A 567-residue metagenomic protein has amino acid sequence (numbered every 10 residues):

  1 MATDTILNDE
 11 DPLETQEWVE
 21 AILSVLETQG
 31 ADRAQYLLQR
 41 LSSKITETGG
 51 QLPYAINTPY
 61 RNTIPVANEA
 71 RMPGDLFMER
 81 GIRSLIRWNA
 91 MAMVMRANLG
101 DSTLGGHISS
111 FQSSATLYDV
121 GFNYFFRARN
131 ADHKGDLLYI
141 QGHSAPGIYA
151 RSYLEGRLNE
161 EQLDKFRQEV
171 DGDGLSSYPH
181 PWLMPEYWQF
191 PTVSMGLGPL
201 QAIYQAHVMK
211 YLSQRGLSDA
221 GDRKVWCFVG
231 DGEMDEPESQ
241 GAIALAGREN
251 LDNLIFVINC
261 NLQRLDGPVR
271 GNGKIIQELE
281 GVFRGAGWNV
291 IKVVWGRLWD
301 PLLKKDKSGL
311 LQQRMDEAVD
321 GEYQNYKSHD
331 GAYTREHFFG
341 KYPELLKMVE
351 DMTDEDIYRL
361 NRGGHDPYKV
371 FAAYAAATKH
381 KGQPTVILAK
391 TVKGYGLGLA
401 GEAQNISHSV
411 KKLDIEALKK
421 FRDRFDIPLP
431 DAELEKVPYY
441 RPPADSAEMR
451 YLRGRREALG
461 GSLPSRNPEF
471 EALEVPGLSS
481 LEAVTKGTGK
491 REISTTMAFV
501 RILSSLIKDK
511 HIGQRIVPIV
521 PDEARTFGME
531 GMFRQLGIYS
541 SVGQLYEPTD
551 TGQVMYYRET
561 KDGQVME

Functional and structural regions predicted by a protein language model:
A2-E155, F421, E492-D509, G513 (+1 more regions): N-terminal amphipathic, basic-rich helices that act as targeting or association modules
I64, N68-A90, F111, F126-R129 (+2 more regions): Non-catalytic terminal/interface segments that mediate subunit docking, oligomerization, and allosteric communication
E69, G74-I86, A90-G100, H107-E249 (+4 more regions): Cofactor-binding active-site loop characterized by glycine-rich and histidine/acidic residues
D136, R223-W226, L254, Q383-T391 (+1 more regions): Generic beta-sheet signal
L138-Q141, N253-N261: Short internal beta-strands
A145-G147, M234-E236, L262-D266, L298-L302 (+4 more regions): Flexible loop/turn segments at secondary-structure boundaries
G230-G232, I258-N259, A389, P521: Active-site flanking residues adjacent to catalytic metal/cofactor-binding acidic residues
C260-G487: Long, well-ordered, tryptophan-enriched scaffold segments
